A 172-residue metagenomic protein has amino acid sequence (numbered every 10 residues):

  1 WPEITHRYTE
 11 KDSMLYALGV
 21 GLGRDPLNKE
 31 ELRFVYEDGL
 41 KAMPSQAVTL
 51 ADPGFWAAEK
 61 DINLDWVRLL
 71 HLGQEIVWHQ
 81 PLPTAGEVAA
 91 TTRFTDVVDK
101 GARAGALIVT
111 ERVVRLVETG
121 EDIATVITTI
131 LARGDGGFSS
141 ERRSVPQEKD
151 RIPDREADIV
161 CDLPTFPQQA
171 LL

Functional and structural regions predicted by a protein language model:
W1, L69-V160: HotDog/MaoC-like acyl-thioester-processing domains
W1-E87: Hydrophobic, proline/glycine-rich low-complexity stretches
W1-K41, E118, I130-L172: Catalytic strand-loop segment that frames the active site of acyl-thioester-processing enzymes
A17-G23, A47, A90, G105 (+3 more regions): Small-side-chain structural scaffolding
